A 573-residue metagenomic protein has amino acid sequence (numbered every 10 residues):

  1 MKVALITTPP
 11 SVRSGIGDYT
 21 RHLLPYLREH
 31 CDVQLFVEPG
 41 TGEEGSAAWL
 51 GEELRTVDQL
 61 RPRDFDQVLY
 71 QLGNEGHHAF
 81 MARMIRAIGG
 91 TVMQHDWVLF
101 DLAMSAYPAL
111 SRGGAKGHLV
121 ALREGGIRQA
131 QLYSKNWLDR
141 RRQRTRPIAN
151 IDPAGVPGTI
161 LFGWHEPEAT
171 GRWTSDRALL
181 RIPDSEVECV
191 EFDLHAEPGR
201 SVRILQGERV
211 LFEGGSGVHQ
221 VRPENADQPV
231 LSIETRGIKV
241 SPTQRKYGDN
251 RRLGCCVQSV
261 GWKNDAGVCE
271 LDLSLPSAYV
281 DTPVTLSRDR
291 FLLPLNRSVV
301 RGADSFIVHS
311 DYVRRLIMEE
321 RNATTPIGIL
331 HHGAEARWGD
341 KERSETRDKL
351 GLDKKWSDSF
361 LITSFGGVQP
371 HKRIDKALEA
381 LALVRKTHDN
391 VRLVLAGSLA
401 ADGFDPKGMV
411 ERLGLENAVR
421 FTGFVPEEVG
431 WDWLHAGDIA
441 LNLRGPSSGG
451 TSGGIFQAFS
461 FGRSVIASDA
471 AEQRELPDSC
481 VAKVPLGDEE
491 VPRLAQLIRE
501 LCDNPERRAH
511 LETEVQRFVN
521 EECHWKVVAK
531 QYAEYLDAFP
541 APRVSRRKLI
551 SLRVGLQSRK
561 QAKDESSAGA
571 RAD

Functional and structural regions predicted by a protein language model:
G40-T41, A334, R392-K407: Glycosyltransferase donor-sugar binding loop
Q143-I148, A154, D289-P326, A334-A336: A short, active-site helix/loop in glycosyltransferases that binds the activated sugar's phosphate group
D304, L434-G449, R463-S464: Acidic donor-binding loop of glycosyltransferase active sites
I307, K355-K372, L378-L381, V394: Conserved donor-binding/catalytic core segment of Leloir-type glycosyltransferases
G339-K355: A short helix/loop element that forms part of the nucleotide-sugar donor recognition site in Leloir-type
F404-E428: Nucleotide-activated donor-binding/catalytic signature segment of Leloir-type glycosyltransferases, i.e., the conserved
R474-R499, E506-R507: Change "using UDP/GDP/dTDP sugars" to "using nucleotide sugars
E500, R507-E522, E534: A short, well-ordered alpha-helix in the C-terminal region of glycosyltransferases
